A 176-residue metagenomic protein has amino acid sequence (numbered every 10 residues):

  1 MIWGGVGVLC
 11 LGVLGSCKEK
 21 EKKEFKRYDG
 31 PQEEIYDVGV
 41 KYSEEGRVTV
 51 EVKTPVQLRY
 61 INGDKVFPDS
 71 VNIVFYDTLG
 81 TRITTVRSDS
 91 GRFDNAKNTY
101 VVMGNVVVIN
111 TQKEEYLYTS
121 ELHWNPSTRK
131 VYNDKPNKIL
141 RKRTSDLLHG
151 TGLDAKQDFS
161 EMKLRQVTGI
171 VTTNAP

Functional and structural regions predicted by a protein language model:
M1-P176: Mature-chain termini and adjacent capping regions
